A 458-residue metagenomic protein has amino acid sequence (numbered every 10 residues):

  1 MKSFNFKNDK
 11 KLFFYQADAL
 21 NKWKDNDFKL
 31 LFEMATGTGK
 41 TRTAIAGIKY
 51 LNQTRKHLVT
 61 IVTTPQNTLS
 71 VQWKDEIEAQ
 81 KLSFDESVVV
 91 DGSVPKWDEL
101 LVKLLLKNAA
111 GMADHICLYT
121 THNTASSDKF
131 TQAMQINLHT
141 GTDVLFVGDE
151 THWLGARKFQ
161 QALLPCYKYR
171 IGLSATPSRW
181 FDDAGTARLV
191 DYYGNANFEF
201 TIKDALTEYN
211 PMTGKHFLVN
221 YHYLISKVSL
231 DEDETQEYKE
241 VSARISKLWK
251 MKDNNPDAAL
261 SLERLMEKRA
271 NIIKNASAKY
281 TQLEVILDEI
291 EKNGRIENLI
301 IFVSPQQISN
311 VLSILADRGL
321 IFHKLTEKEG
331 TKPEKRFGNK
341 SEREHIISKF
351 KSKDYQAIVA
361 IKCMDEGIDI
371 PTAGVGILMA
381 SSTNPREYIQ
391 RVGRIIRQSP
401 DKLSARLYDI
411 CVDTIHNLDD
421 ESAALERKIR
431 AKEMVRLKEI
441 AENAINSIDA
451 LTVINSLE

Functional and structural regions predicted by a protein language model:
M1-E33: Conserved pre-motif I regulatory segment
D27-I48: Walker A/P-loop
T41-T43, K56-Q80, S304-I308: Conserved Walker A/P-loop ATP-binding site and its immediately adjacent core in helicase/helicase-like ATPase domains
W97-A109, F130, I300-F302, I308-A316 (+1 more regions): Conserved helicase ATPase core of P-loop NTP-dependent helicases/translocases
W153-L218: Post-DEXD/H (motif II) to motif III coupling segment of the RecA-like Helicase ATP-binding lobe
L248-G330, N339-R343: Conserved helicase/translocase motor-coupling segment
A357-S382, E387-Q390, A405-D409: A short beta-strand element within the Helicase C-terminal
R394-R427: Conserved segment of the helicase C-terminal RecA-like domain
